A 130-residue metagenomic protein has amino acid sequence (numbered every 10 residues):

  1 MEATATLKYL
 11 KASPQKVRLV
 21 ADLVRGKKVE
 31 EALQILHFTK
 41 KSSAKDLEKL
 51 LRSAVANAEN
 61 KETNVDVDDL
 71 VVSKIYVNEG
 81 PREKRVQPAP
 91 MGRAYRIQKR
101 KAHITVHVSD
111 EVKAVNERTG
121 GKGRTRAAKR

Functional and structural regions predicted by a protein language model:
M1-L23, K27-R130: Structured, basic alpha/beta domains of bacterial-type, RNA-associated proteins
